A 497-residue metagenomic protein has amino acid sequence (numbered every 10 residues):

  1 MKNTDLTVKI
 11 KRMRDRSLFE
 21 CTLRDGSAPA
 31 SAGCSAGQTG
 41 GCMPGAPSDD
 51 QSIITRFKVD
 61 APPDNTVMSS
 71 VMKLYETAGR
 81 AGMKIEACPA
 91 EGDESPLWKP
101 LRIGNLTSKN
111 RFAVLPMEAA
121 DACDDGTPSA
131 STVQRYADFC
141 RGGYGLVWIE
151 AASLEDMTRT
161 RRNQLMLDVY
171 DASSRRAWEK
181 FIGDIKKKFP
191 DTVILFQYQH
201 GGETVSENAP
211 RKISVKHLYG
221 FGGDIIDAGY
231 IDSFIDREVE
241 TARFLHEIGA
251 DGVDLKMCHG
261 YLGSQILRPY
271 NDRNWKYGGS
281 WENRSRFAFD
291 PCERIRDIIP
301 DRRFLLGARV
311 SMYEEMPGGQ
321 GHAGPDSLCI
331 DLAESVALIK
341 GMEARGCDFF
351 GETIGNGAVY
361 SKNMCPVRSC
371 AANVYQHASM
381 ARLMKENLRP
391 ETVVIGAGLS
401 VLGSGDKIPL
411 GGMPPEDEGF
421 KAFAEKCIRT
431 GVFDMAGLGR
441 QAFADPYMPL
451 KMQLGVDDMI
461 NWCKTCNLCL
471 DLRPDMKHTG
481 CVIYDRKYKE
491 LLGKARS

Functional and structural regions predicted by a protein language model:
K2-S497: Flavin-dependent oxidoreductase catalytic cores
